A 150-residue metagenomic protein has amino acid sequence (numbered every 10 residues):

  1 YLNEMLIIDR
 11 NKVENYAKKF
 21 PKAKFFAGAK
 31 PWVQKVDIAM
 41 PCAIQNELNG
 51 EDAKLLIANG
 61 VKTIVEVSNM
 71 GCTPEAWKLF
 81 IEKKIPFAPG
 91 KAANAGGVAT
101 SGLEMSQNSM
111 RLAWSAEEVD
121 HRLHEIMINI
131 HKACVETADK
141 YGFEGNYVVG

Functional and structural regions predicted by a protein language model:
Y1-V36: Glycine-rich phosphate/diphosphate-binding loop of Rossmann-like nucleotide-binding domains
M5-D9, K30, D52, P74 (+1 more regions): Solvent-exposed, flexible loop/coil residues
N11-E14, E51, E117, H121: Generic alpha-helical secondary structure signal
F25-V36, N46-T63: Rossmann-fold NAD(P) dinucleotide-binding segment
A29, C42, L123: Short acidic-aromatic active-site loops that bind/stabilize oxyanions
M40-C42, V67: Short, well-ordered coil/turn residues at beta-beta hairpins and beta-strand->alpha-helix junctions within
I44-N46, M70: Short glycine-rich anion-binding loops that position phosphate/pyrophosphate groups of nucleotides and phosphorylated
I57-G150: Adenosine-phosphate binding glycine-rich loop
